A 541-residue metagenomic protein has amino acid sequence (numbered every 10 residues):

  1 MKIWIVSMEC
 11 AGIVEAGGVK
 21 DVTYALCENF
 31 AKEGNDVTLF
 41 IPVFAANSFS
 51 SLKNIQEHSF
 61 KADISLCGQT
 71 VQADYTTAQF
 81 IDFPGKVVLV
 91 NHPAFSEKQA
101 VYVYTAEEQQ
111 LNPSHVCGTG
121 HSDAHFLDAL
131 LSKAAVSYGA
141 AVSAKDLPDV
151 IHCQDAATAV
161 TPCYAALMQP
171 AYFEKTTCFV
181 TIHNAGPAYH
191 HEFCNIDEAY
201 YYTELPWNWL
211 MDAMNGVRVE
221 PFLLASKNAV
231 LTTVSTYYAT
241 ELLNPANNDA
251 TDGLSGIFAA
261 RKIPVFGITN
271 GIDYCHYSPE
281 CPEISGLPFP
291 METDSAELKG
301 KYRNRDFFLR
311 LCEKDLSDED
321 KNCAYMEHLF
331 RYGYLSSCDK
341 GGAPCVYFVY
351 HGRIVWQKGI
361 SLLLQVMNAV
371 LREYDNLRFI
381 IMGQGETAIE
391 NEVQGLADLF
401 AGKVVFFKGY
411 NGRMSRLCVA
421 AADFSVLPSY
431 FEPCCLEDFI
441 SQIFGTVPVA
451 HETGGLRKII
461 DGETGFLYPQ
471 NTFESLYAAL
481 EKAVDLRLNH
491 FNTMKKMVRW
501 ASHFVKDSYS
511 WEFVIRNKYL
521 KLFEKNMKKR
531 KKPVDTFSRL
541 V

Functional and structural regions predicted by a protein language model:
M1-V541: Catalytic cores of carbohydrate-active enzymes across secretory and cytosolic contexts
